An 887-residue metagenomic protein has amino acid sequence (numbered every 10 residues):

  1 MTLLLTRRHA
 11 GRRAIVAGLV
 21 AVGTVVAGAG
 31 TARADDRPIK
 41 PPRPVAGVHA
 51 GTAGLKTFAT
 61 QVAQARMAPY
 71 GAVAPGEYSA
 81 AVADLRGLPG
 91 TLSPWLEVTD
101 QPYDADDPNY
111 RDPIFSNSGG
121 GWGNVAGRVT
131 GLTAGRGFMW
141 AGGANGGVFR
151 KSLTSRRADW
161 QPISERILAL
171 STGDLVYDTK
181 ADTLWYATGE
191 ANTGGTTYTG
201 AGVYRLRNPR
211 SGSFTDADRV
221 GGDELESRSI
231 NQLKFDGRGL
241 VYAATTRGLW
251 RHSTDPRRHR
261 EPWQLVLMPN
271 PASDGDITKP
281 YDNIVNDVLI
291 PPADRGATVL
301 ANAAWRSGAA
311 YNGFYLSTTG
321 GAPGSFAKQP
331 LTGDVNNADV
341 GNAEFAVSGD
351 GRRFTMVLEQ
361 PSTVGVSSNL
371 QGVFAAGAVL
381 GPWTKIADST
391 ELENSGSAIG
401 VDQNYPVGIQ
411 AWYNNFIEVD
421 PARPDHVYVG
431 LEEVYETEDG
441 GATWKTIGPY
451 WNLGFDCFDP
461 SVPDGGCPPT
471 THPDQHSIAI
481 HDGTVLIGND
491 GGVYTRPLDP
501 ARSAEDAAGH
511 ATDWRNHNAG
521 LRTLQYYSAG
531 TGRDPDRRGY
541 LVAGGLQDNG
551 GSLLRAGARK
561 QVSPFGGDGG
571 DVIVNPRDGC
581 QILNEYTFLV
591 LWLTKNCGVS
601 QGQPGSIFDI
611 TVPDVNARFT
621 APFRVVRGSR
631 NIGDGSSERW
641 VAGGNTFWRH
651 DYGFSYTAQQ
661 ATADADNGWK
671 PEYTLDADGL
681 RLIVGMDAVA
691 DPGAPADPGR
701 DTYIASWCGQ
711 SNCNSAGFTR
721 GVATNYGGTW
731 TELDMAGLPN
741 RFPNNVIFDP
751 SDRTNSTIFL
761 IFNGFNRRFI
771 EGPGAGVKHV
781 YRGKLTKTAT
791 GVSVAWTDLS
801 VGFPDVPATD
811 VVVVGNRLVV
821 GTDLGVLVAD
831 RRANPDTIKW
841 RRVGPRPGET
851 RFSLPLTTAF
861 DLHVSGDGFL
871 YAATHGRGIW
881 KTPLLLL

Functional and structural regions predicted by a protein language model:
M1-T2, T6-R7, A27, A50 (+2 more regions): A general, composition-driven signal for non-globular sequence regions
T2-A34: Secretory targeting and sorting signals
R37-L886: Beta-propeller blade termini and top-face loops
